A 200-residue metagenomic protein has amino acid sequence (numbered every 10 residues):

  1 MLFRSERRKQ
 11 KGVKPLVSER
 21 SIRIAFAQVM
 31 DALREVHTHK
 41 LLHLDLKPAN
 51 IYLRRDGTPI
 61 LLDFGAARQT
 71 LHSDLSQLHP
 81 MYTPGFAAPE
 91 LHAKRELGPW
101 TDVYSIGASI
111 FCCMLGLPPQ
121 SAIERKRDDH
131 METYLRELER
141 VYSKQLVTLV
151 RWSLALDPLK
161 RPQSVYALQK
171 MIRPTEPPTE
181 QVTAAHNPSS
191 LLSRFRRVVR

Functional and structural regions predicted by a protein language model:
A25-F26: Activation segment signature within eukaryotic-like protein kinase domains
V29-L41: Protein kinase catalytic-loop region centered on the HRD/HxD motif
S76-E90: Conserved activation segment of eukaryotic-like protein kinases, specifically the C-terminal portion of the activation
E90-W100: Conserved end of the kinase activation segment
V141-L156: Conserved C-terminal C-lobe helix
R161: Conserved HRD-motif arginine in the catalytic loop of eukaryotic-like protein kinases
